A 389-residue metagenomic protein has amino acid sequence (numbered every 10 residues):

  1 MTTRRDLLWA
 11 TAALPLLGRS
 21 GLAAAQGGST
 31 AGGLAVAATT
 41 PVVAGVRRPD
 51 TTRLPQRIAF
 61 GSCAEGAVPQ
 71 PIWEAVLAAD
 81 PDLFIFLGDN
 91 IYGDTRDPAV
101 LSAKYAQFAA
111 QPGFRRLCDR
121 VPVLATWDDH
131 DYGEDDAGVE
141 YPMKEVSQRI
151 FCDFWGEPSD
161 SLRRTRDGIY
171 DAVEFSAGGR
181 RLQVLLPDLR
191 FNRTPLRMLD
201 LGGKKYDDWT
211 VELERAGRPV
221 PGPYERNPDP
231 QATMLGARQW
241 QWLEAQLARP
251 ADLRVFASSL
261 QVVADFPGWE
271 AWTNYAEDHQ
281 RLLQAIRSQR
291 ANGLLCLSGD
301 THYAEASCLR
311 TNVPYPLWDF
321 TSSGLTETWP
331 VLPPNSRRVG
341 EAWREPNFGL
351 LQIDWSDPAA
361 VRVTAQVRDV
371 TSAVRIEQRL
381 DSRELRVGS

Functional and structural regions predicted by a protein language model:
M1-P15: N-terminal secretory signal peptides and thylakoid transit peptides that target proteins across membranes
L8-W9, A23, G61: General helical structural elements
L16, T30-S389: Metal-dependent phosphoester/phosphodiester hydrolase catalytic core
A23-A25, A37: Boundary at the C-terminal end of the N-terminal hydrophobic targeting segment
